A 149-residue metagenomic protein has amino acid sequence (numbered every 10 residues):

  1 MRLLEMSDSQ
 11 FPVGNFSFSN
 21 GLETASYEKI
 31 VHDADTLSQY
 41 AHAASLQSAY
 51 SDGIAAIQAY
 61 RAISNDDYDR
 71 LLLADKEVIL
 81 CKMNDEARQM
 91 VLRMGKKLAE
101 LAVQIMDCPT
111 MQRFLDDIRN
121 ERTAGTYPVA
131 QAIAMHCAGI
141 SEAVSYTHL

Functional and structural regions predicted by a protein language model:
M1-R2, K76: Select transmembrane alpha-helical segments in multipass membrane proteins
L3-D66: Glycine/small-residue-rich interface belts in oligomeric ring/scaffold proteins and their assembly partners
L3-P12, A41-L46, L80-A87, L115-E121 (+1 more regions): A short glycine/serine-rich beta->alpha loop
E28-A34, P109, G139-V144: Inter-helical turn/loop segments and adjacent helix faces that build the functional surface of alpha-helical bundle
I54, Q58, A62-H136: Internal, conserved structured core segments that host functional sites
T147-H148: Conserved small/polar residues in nucleotide/adenosyl-binding loops
